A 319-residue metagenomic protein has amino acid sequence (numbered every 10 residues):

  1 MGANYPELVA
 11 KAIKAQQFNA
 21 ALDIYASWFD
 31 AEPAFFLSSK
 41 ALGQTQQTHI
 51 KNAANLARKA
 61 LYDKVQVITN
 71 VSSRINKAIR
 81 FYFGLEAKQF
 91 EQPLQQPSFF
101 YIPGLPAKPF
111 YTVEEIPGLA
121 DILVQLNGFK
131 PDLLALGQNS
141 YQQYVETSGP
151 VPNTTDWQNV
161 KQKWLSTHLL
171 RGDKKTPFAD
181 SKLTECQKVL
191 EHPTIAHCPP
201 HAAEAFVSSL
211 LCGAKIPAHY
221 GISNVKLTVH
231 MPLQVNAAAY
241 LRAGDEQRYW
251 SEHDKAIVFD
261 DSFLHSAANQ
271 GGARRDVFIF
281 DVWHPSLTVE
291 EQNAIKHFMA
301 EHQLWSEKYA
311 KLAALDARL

Functional and structural regions predicted by a protein language model:
G2, L8-F206, L210-Y220, A238-A239 (+1 more regions): Fe(II)/2-oxoglutarate oxygenase catalytic core
A203, A214, V225-L227, F263: Short beta-strand or tight-loop elements that sit immediately N-terminal to catalytic metal-binding acidic residues
A203-V207, L227-H230, A237-L241, A256: Conserved active-site beta-strand-loop modules that form the wall/rim of enzyme catalytic pockets and either contain
I216-H219, Y240-L241, F259, H265-G271: Short beta-strand His + acidic residue motifs that chelate non-heme Fe in jelly-roll/DSBH and cupin folds
Y220-I222, L233: Non-cytosolic beta-sheet module surface loops
K226-P232, V258, A273-V289: A short hydrophobic beta-strand segment most commonly corresponding to one strand of the jelly-roll/cupin
Q234-E252: A short beta-strand-loop-beta hairpin characteristic of the jelly-roll/cupin
W250-L264: Conserved metal-binding segment of the jelly-roll/cupin
